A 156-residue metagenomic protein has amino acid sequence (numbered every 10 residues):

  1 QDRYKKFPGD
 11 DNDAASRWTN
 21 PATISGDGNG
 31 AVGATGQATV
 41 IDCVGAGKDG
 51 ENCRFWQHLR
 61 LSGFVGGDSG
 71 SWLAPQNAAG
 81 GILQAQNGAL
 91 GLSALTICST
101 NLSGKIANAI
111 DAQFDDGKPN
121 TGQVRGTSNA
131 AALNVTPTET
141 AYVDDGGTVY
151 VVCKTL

Functional and structural regions predicted by a protein language model:
Q1-F7: N-terminal alpha-helical signal peptides/signal-anchor transmembrane segments
P8-L156: Low-complexity, acidic interaction segments enriched in glycine
